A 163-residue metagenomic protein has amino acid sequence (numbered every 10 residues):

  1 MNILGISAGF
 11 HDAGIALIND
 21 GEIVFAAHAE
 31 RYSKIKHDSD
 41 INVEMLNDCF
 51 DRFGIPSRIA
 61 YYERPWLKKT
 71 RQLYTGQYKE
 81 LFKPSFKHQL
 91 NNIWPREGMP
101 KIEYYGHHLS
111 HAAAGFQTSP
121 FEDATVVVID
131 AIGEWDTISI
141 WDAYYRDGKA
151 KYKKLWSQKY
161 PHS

Functional and structural regions predicted by a protein language model:
M1-S163: Short acidic/glycine-rich loops and adjacent helix/strand connectors that line catalytic pockets where negatively
